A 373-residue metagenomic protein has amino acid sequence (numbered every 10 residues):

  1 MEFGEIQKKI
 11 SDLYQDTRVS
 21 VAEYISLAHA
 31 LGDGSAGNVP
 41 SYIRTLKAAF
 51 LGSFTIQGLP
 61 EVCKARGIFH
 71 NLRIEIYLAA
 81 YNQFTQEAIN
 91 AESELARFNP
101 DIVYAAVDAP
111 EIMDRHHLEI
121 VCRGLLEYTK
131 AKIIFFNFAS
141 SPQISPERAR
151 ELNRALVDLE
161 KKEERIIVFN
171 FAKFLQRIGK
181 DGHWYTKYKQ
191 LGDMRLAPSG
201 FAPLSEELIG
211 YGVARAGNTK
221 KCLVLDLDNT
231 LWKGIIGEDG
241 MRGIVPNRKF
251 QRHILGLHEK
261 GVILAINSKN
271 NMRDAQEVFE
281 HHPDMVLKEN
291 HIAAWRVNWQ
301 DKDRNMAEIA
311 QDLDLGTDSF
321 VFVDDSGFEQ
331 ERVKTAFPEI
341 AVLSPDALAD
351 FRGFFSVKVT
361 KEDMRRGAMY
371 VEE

Functional and structural regions predicted by a protein language model:
M1-V224, L231-K233, G237-E238, E329-R332 (+1 more regions): Extracellular glycan-modifying ectodomains
Q7-A30, E238-G243, H282-D301, E308: Glycine-rich phosphate-binding "P-loop"
L59-V62, K233, G237, K269-V286: Metal-dependent catalytic core segments for phosphate chemistry
R115-T129, I254, D303-G316: Short, basic/hydrophobic alpha-helical segments
I133-F135, L264, F320: Hydrophobic/aromatic residues located in beta-strands of well-ordered beta-sheets within soluble catalytic
L231-L255: Active-site neighborhood of HAD-like aspartate-dependent phosphohydrolases
F250-P283, W295-R296: Substrate-recognition element of Asp-dependent hydrolases with the DxDx(T/V) motif
E280-E373: C-terminal cap/substrate-recognition subdomain and adjoining C-terminal extension of metal-dependent phosphatase-like
